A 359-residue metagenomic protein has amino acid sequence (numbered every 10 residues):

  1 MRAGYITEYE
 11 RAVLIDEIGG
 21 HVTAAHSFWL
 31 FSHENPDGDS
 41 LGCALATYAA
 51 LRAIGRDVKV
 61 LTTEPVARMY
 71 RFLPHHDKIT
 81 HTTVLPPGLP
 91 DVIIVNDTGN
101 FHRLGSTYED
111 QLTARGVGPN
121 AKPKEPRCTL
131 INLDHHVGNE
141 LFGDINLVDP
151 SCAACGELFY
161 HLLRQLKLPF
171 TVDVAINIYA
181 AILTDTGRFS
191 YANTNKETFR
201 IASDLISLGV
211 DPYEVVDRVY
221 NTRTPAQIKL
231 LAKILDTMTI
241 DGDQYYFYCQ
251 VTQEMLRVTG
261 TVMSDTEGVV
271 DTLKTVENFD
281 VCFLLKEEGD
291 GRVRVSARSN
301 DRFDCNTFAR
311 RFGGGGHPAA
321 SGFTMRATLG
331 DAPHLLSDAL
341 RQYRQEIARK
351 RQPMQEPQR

Functional and structural regions predicted by a protein language model:
R2-E34, G42-R71, H81, P86-P90 (+2 more regions): Hydrophobic helix-and-loop "lid/oligomerization" segment in the mid-to-C-terminal part of catalytic domains
N35-P36, T98-F101, H136-G138, Q253-E254 (+1 more regions): Short glycine-rich anion-binding loops that position phosphate/pyrophosphate groups of nucleotides and phosphorylated
G38-A44, F101-G105: Short glycine/serine/threonine-rich phosphate/pyrophosphate-binding segments that cradle anionic phosphate groups
L61, V92-I94, T129-L133, I145-V148 (+2 more regions): Hydrophobic/aromatic beta-strand patches that form the interior of the parallel beta-sheet core in alpha/beta enzyme
R71-L73, G105-S106: Metal-dependent catalytic neighborhoods of phosphoester/phosphodiester hydrolases
K78-T83, L147-P150: Short acidic-hydrophobic, aromatic-tinged amphipathic segments that line or gate anion-handling sites
T82-D144: Active-site cofactor/cluster-binding pocket
L133-I201: Short alpha-helices
